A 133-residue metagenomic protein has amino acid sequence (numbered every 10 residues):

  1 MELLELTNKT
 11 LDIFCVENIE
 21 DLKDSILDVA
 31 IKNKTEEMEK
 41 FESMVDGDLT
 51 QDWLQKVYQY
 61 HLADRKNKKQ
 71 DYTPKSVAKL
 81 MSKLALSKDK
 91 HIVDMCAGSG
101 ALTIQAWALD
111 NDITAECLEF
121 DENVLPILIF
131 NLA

Functional and structural regions predicted by a protein language model:
M1-Y60: A short N-terminal interaction module
I19, K40, Y58, D71-Y72 (+2 more regions): Broad hydrophobic/π-residue packing in well-ordered secondary structure
E39, Q59, A63-D64, K88 (+2 more regions): Generic, low-specificity signal for short hydrophobic/alpha-helical stretches with a mild N-terminal bias, encompassing
V45-D46, K66-Q70, E116, F120: Conserved aromatic-histidine-acidic binding/catalytic patches
L49-V77, S82-K83: Class I SAM-dependent transferase core
K75-A133: Conserved S-adenosyl-L-methionine
